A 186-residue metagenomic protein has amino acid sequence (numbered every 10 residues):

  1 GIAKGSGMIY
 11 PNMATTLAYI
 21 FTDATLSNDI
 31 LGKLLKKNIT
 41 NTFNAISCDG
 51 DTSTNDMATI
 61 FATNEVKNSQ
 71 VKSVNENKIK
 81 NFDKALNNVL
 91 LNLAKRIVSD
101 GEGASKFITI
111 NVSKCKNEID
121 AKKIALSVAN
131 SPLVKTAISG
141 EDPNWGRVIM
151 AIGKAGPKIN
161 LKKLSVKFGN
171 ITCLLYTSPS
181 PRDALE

Functional and structural regions predicted by a protein language model:
G1-N41, S53: Glycine-rich, mobile lid/loop segments that gate access to catalytic sites or pores
Y10-T15, Q70-K72, K123, M150: Short acidic, glycine/serine/threonine-rich loops at helix termini
L34-L86: Acidic, glycine-rich loop-and-beta core segments that form the ion-binding/anion-interacting portion of active sites
A58-A62, S105-N117, W145-A155: A short beta-alpha structural unit
N64-S139: A glycine- and small/hydrophobic-rich beta-loop-beta segment that serves as a flexible "lid/hinge" or phosphate-binding
S139-S178: C-terminal hydrophobic structural anchor segments that stabilize assembly/packing rather than catalytic chemistry
Y176-E186: Single conserved hydrophobic/aromatic residue that forms the stacking wall/gate of nucleotide- or nucleobase-binding
